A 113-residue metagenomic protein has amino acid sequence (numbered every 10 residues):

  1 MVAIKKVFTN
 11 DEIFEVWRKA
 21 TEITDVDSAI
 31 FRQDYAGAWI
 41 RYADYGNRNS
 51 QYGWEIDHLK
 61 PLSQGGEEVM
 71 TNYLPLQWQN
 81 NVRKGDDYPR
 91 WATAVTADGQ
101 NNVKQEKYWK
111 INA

Functional and structural regions predicted by a protein language model:
M1-A3: Eukaryotic low-complexity, mixed-charge intrinsically disordered interaction/regulatory segments enriched in acidic
V7-W54, Q77: Short cysteine-rich loop/turn motifs with clustered Cys
E15, G46-K60, T93-T96, W109-A113: Short, Lys/Arg-enriched charge-dense amphipathic segments
Q33, L76, R90-A94: Flexible domain-boundary/linker segments
Q51-Q64, E68-Q79: Histidine-centered catalytic micro-motifs used for acid/base chemistry in nuclease and nucleotide-processing active
G66-T71, V82-A113: Polybasic, low-complexity binding patches
